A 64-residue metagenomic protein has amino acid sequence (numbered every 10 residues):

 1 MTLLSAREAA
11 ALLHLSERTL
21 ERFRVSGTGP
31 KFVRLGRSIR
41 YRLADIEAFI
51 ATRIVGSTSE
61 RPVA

Functional and structural regions predicted by a protein language model:
M1-R22, A51-T52: Polyanion-binding surface elements
R7, R18, R40, S59-R61: Serine/proline-rich low-complexity intrinsically disordered segments, especially terminal tails, linkers
V33-S38: Short Lys/Arg-enriched helix C-cap and helix-to-coil transition segments that create basic nucleic-acid-contact patches
A44-A64: A short, Lys/Arg-enriched interface patch at domain edges and termini
